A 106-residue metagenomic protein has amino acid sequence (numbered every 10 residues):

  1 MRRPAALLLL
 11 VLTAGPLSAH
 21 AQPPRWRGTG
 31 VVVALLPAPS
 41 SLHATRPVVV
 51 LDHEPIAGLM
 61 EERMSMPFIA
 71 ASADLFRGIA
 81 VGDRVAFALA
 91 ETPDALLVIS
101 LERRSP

Functional and structural regions predicted by a protein language model:
M1-T13: N-terminal export leaders
A19-Q22: Boundary of Sec targeting at the N-terminus
P24-P47: Structural detector for short beta-strands of small beta-barrel domains
G30-V33, F87, L96-I99: Small-residue-enriched segments and motifs
L42-S65: OB-fold (S1/OB) nucleic-acid-binding surfaces
E62-L75: Beta-strand/loop nucleic-acid-binding surfaces
S72-A88: Short nucleic-acid-contacting surface segments enriched for D/E, G, S/T with interspersed K/R
E91-P106: OB-fold/S1-family single-stranded nucleic acid-binding modules
